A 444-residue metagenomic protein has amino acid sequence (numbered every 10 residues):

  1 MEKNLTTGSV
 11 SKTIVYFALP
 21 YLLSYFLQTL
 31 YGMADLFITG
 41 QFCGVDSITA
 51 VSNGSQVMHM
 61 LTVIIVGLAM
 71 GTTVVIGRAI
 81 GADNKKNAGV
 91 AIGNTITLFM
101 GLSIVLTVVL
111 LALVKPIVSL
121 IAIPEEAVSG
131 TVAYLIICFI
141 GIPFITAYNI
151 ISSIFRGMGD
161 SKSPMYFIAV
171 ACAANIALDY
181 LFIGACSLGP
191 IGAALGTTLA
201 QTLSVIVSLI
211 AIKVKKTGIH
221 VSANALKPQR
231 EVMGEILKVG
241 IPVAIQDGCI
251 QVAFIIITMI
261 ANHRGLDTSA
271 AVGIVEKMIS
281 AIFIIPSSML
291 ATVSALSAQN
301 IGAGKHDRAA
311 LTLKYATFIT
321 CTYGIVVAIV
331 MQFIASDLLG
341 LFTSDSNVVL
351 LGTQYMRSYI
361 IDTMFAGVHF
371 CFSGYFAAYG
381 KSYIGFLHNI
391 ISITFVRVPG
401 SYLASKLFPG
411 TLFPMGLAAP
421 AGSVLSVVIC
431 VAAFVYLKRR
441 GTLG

Functional and structural regions predicted by a protein language model:
M1-A18, I76-G141, A185-I241, S297-D362 (+1 more regions): Short alpha-helical transmembrane segments in multi-pass integral membrane proteins
K12-T73, G77, I241-A261: Signature of the first transmembrane helix
Y16-G32, I137, A171, A200-S204 (+4 more regions): Transmembrane helical elements of multi-pass membrane transporters/channels
L22, F26, L30, A34 (+17 more regions): Generic alpha-helical transmembrane segments of integral inner-membrane proteins, especially permease/transport modules
L30-T49, V118-E125, L181-L188, G248-A281 (+3 more regions): Helix-terminus/linker motif at the lipid-water interface of multi-pass membrane proteins
C43-Q56, L135, A194, L266-A281 (+2 more regions): Small-residue hotspots at the loop-to-helix junctions and early N-terminal turns of transmembrane alpha-helices
I48-V108, I145-P164, T258, A271-I329 (+2 more regions): Small-residue-rich hydrophobic transmembrane alpha-helices
A69, C138-R156, P164-C172, A193-S208 (+4 more regions): Short runs within selected transmembrane alpha-helices of multi-pass transporters and secretion channels
